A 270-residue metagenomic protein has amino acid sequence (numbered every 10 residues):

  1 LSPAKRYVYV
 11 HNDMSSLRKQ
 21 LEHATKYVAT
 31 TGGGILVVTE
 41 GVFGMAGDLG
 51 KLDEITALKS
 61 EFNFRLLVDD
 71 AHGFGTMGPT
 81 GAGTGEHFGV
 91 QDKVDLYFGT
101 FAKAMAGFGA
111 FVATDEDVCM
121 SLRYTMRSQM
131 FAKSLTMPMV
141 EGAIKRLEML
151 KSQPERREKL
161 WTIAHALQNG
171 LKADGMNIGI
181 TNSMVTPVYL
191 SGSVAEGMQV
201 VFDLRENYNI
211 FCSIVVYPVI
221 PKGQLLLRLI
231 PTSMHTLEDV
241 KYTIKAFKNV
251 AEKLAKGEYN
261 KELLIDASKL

Functional and structural regions predicted by a protein language model:
Y7, H11-L67: Active-site phosphate-binding strand-loop segment of PLP-dependent enzymes
V10-M14, Y27, T31, I35-T39 (+8 more regions): Pyridoxal 5′-phosphate
M14-S15, G41-A46, G73-T76, Q129-M130 (+2 more regions): Short, small-residue-enriched loops and turns at beta-alpha junctions that line or gate enzyme active sites
K26, L254-L270: Eukaryotic N-terminal low-complexity, Ser/Thr- and Lys/Arg-rich leader segments that predominantly function as
F62-R65, H72, M77-N182, Y189 (+1 more regions): Active-site C-terminal subdomain of aminotransferase-like
M130, E206-F211, F247-A255: A common structural junction motif
Q153, R157-Y208, Y217-Q224, P231-S233 (+2 more regions): Conserved PLP-binding catalytic core of the aspartate aminotransferase-like
